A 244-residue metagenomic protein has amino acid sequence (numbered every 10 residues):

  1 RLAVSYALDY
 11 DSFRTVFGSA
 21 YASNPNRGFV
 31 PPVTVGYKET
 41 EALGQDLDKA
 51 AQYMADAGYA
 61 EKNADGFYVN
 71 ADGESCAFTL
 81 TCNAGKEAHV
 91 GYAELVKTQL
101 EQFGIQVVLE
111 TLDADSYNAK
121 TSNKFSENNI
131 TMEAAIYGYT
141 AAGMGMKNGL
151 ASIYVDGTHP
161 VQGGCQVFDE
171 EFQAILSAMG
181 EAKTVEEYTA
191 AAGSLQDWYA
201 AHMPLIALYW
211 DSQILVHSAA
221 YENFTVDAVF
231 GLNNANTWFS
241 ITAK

Functional and structural regions predicted by a protein language model:
R1-T98, S194, A243: Append "and occasionally in soluble cytosolic enzymes with long acidic Gly/Pro-rich linkers
S5-S23, V35, A55-A60, T98-I105 (+6 more regions): Sec-exported extracytoplasmic/periplasmic mature domains
A7, D11, N24, G44 (+9 more regions): Conserved structured core elements
L8, T34, C82-A84, T111-A114 (+2 more regions): Short, flexible loop/turn elements at secondary-structure junctions
T15-F17, A57-N83, N128-A135, A182-S218: Bilobed periplasmic-binding protein-like "clamshell/Venus-flytrap" ligand-binding domains
V35-Q52, K62-C76, S122-I130, N148-E181 (+1 more regions): Short, solvent-exposed loop/beta-turn-alpha elements that line the ligand-binding surface or hinge of extracytoplasmic
E94, T98, A134-Y137, M144 (+3 more regions): Feature representing long, continuous alpha-helical segments
E101-V155: Periplasmic binding protein-like
